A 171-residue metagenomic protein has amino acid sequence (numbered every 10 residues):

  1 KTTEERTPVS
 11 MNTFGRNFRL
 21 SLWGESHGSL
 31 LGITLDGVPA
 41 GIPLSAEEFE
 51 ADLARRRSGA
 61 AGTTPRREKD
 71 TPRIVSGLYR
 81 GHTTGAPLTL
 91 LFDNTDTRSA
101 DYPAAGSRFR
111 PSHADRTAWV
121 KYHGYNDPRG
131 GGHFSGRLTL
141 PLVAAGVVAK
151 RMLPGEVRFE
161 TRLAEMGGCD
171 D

Functional and structural regions predicted by a protein language model:
K1-V9: Short, Lys/Arg-enriched N-terminal segments with co-localized hydrophobic residues within the first ~10-30 amino acids
V9-N17: Short, Gly/Pro- and small/polar-rich lid/capping loops
F18-V38, R137-A149: Conserved phosphate/anionic-ligand binding catalytic regions in large, soluble enzymes, centered on
S26, L30, G41-P65, T139: Alpha/propeptide regions of enzymes that mature by internal proteolysis
S26-H27, P39-A40, N94-D96, L163-D170: Acidic, glycine-rich active-site loops and adjacent beta-strand->loop/helix elements that engage anionic groups
A40, A54-G59, T95, K121 (+1 more regions): Generic secondary-structure signature for well-ordered alpha-helical cores
D52-P111, D115-T117: Glycine-rich, N-terminal phosphate-binding loop and its surrounding beta-alpha-beta segment
K121-D171: Glycine-rich, mobile lid/loop segments that gate access to catalytic sites or pores
